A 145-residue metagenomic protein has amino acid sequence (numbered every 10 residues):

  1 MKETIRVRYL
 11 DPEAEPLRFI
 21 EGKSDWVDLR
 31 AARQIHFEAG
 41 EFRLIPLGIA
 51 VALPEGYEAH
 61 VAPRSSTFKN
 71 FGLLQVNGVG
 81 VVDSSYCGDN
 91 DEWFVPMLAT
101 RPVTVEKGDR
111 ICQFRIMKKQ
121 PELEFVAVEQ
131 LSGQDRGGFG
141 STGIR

Functional and structural regions predicted by a protein language model:
M1-R145: DUTPase catalytic domain/fold
